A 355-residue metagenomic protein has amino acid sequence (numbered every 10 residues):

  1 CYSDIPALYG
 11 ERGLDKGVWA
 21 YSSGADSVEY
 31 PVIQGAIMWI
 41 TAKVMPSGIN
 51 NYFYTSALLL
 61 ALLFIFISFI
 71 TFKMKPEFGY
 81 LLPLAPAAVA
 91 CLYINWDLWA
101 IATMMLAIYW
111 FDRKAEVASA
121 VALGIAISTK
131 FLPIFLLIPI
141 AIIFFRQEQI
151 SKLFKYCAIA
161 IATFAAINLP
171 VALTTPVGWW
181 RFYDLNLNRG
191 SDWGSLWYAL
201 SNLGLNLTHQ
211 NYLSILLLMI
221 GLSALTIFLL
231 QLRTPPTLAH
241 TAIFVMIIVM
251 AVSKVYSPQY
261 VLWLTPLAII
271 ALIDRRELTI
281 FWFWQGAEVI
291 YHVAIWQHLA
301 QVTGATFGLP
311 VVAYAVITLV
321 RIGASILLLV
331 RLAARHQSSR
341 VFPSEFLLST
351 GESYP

Functional and structural regions predicted by a protein language model:
C1-W180, S214-P355: Multi-pass membrane glycosyltransferase architecture that uses lipid-linked
V171-L216, S353: Periplasmic/ER-lumenal interhelical loops and adjacent helix-loop junctions in multi-pass membrane proteins
